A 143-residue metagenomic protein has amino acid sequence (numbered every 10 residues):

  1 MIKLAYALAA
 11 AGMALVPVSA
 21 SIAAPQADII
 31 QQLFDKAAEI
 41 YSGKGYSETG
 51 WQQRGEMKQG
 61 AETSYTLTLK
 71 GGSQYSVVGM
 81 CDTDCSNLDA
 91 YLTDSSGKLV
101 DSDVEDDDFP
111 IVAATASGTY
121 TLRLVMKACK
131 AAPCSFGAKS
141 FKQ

Functional and structural regions predicted by a protein language model:
M1-L8: Bacterial N-terminal signal peptides that target proteins for export
A9-V16: Bacterial N-terminal signal peptides
I22-S64: Non-catalytic extracellular/lumenal accessory regions of secreted precursors
D28, W51-S135, F141-Q143: Acidic, Ser/Thr/Pro-rich low-complexity intrinsically disordered segments
